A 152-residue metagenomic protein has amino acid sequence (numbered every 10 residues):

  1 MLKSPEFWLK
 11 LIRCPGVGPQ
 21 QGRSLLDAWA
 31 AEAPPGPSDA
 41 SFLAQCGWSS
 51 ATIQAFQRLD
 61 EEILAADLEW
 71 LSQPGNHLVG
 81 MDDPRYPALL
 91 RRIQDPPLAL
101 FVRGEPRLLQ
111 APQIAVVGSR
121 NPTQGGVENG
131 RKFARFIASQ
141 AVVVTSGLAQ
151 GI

Functional and structural regions predicted by a protein language model:
M1-S139: Short, positively charged patches
A134-I152: Phosphate/pyrophosphate-binding betaalpha-module
